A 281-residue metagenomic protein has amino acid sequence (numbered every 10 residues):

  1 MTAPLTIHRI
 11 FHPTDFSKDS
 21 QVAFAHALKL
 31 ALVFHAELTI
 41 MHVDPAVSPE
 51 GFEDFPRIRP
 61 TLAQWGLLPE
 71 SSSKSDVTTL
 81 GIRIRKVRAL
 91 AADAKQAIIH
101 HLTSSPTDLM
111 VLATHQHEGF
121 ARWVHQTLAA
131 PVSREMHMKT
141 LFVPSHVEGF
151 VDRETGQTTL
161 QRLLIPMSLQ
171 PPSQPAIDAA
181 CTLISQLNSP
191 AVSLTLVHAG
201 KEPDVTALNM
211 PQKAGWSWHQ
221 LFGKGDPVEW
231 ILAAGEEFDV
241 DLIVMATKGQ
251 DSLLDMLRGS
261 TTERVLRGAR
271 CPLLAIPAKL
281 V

Functional and structural regions predicted by a protein language model:
T2-R57, Q157-F222, V240, V281: Small/aliphatic-rich secondary-structure junction motif
T6, I99-V151, A233-V281: Gly/Ser-rich helix-loop-strand patches that form or flank binding pockets for ribonucleotide-derived cofactors
A27, A94-I98, A180, I231: Generic hydrophobic alpha-helical segments
I58-L68: A short acidic, glycine-rich active-site loop that binds or catalyzes chemistry on phosphate/adenosine moieties
K74-S75: Catalytic cores of nucleotide-enabled group-transfer and carboxylate-activating enzymes in metabolic and assembly-line
V87-A97, F222-V228: Charged docking surfaces used in two-component/phosphorelay signaling
E148-L160: Intrinsically disordered, low-complexity Ser/Thr-rich linker and spacer segments in cell-wall-related proteins
